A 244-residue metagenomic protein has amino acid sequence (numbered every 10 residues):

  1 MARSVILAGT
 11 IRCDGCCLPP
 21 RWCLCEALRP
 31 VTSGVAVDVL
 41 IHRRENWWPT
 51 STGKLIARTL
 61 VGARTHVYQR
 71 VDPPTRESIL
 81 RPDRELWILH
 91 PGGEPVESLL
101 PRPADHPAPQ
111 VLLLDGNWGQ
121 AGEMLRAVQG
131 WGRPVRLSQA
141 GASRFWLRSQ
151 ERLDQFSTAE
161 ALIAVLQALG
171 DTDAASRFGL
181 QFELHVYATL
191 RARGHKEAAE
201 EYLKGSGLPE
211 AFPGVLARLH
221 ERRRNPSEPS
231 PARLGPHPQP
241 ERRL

Functional and structural regions predicted by a protein language model:
A2-A8: Short, flexible, mixed-charge glycine/proline-rich loop motifs that serve as phosphate/nucleic-acid-contacting
G9, P19, S33: Short metal-coordination and nucleic-acid-contact micro-motifs, chiefly zinc-binding Cys/His arrays
C13-C16: Short cysteine-rich clusters marking metal-coordination/redox-active sites
P20-C23, A27: Cys/His-rich microdomains that often coordinate metals
A36-N46, E85-H90: Short hydrophobic beta-strand segments
D38, R64-H66, V135: General small-molecule cofactor/ligand-binding pocket signal
R58-R126: S-adenosyl-L-methionine/SAH cofactor-binding core of RNA-modifying enzymes
Q110, W118-G119, E123-G235, P240-R242: C-terminal folded domains that constitute the principal catalytic or ligand-binding module of multi-domain proteins
